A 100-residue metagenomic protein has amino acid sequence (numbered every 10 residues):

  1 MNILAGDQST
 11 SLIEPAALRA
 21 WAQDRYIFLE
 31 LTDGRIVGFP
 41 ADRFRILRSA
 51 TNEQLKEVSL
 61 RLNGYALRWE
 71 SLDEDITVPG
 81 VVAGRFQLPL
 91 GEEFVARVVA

Functional and structural regions predicted by a protein language model:
M1-A100: Motif-centric detector for short Cys/His coordination patterns
